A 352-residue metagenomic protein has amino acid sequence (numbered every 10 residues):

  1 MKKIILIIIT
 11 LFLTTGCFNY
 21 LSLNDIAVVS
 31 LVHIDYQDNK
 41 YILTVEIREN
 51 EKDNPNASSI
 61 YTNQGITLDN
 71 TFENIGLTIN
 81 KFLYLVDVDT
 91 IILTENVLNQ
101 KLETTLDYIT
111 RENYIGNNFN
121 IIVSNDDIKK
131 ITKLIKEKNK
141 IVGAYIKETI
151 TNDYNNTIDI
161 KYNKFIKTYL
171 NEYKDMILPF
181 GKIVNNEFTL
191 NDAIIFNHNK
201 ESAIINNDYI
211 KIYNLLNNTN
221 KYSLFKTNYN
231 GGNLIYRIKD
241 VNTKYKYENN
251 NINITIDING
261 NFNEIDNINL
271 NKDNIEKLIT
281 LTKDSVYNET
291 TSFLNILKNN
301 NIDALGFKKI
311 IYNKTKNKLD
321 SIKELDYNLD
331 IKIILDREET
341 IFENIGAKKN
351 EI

Functional and structural regions predicted by a protein language model:
M1-I4: Positively charged n-region of N-terminal signal peptides that target proteins for export
I8-I352: Membrane-proximal alpha-helical signals and transmembrane carboxylates
